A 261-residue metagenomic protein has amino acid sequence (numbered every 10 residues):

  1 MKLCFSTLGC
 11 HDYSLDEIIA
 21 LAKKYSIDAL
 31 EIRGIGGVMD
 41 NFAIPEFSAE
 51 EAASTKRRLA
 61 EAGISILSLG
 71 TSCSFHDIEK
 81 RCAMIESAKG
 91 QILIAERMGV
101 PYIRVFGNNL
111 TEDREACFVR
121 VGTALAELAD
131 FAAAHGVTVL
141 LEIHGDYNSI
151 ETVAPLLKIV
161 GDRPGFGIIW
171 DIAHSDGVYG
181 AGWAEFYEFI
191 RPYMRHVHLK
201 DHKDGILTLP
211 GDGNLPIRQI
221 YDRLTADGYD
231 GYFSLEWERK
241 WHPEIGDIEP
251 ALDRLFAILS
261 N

Functional and structural regions predicted by a protein language model:
M1-V100, A126, G167, P192 (+3 more regions): N-terminal pre-domain/capping segments
G9-H11, G34-G36, S72-F75, G107-T111 (+4 more regions): Active-site-proximal loop/turn and secondary-structure-junction residues that shape catalytic pockets, frequently
R33, L69, Y102, A126-Y221: Acidic/histidine-rich catalytic cores of soluble enzymes
P45-A52, A83-K89, F118-L125, A154 (+3 more regions): Charged helix-capping and loop-helix junction motifs
A49, D77-C82, E115, E142-I143 (+1 more regions): Conserved glycine-rich "GG(E/T)P / GGGxP" loop and the immediately following alpha-helix in the radical SAM core
A95-R114, H135, L140-H144, S234-L235: Active-site groove signature of glycoside hydrolases
L235-E244: A short, acidic, flexible beta-alpha connecting loop/helix-capping segment that sits on the rim of active
